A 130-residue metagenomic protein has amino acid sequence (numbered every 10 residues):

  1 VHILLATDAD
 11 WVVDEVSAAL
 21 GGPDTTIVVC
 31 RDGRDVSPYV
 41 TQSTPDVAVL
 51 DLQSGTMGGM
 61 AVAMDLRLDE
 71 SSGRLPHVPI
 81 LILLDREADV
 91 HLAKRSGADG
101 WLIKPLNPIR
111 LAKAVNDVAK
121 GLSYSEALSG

Functional and structural regions predicted by a protein language model:
T7-R31, D35: Two-component/phosphorelay signaling modules centered on CheY-like receiver
R31-V47: Acidic, metal-coordinating helix/loop segments flanking the phosphotransfer/catalytic sites of two-component signaling
D46-E70: Conserved phosphotransfer microenvironments
A48, W101-L102: Two-component signal transduction core modules
A61, I82-G100: Alpha4 helix (beta4-alpha4-beta5 surface) of REC/receiver domains from two-component response regulators
S71-P79: His-Asp phosphorelay/catalytic-motif detector in bacterial-type signaling
L106-V115: C-terminal output helix
N116-G130: The C-terminal output helix
